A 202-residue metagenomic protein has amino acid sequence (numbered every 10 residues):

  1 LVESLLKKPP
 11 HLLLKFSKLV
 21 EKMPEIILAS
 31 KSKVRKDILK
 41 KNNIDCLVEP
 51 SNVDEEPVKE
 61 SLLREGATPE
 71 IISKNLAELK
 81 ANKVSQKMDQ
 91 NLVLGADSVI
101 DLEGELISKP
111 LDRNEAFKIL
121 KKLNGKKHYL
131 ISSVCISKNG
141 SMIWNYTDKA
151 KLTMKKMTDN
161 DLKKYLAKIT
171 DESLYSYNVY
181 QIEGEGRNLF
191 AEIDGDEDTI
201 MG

Functional and structural regions predicted by a protein language model:
V2-E3, P9-L13: Cationic, amphipathic, low-complexity segments that mediate targeting or membrane/lipid association
F16, V20-L92, E105-L106, N160 (+1 more regions): N-terminal polybasic phosphate/anion-binding patch
M23-I44, A116, K126, K149-G202: GST superfamily/GST-like fold recognition
S51-N52, W144-Y146: Catalytic beta-strand/loop signature of glycosyltransferases that borders the donor
G95: Generic enzyme active-site microenvironment
S98-H128, M154: Active-site-adjacent loop/tail segments of enzyme domains
L102-G104, S137-S141: Short acidic-glycine loop/turn motifs at beta-strand connectors
S133-V134, S141-I143, K149: Anionic-ligand binding region
